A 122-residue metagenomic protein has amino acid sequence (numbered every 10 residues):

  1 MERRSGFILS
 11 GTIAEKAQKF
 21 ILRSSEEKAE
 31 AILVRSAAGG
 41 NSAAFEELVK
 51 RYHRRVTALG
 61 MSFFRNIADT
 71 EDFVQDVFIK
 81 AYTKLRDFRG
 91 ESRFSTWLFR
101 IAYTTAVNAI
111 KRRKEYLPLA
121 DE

Functional and structural regions predicted by a protein language model:
M1-R35, G39, E47, D121-E122: Intrinsic, short, N-terminal disordered tails of RNA polymerase sigma-factor systems
I21-R23, A38-E47, T57-D76: Short, charged helix-capping/linker segments at alpha-helix termini
A29-L33, A44, V56, T105: Hydrophobic alpha-helical segments typical of transmembrane helices and their membrane-interface/capping positions
A38-G39, R65-N66, F78-R93, R112-K114: Sigma70-family region 2
L48-Y52, V56, A102: Hydrophobic/aromatic residues within well-ordered alpha-helical segments
R51, D76, E122: Short acidic/histidine-centered micro-motifs embedded in hydrophobic/aromatic stretches that mark compact functional
D72-I79, S92-T104: Structural recognition of an alpha-helix C-terminal capping motif at a helix-to-coil junction
D87-R89, R100-A120: Arg/Lys-rich amphipathic alpha helix in sigma70-family domain 2
